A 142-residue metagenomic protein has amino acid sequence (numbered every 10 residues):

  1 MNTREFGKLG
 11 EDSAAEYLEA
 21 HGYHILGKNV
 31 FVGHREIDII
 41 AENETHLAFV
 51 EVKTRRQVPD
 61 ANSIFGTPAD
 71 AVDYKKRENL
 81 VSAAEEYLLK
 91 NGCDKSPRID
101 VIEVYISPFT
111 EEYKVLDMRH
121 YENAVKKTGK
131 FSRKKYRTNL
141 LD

Functional and structural regions predicted by a protein language model:
M1-V30: Acidic-basic catalytic patches of nuclease active cores, encompassing PD-(D/E)XK and other metal-cofactor nuclease
L18, I39-A61, L80: Conserved catalytic cores of phosphodiester-cleaving nucleases, focusing on short active-site segments
I25-G27, F49, I99: Hydrophobic residues on conserved beta-strands that form the core of alpha/beta folds
V32-R35: Short acidic/glycine-enriched loop/turn segments that link adjacent beta-strands
D38-A41, E103-Y105: Conserved protein-kinase catalytic-loop segment immediately C-terminal to the catalytic Asp of the HRD motif
T54-P108: Catalytic cores of nucleic-acid endonucleases
L89-D142: Domain-level recognition of nuclease-like catalytic cores that cleave nucleotide substrates
